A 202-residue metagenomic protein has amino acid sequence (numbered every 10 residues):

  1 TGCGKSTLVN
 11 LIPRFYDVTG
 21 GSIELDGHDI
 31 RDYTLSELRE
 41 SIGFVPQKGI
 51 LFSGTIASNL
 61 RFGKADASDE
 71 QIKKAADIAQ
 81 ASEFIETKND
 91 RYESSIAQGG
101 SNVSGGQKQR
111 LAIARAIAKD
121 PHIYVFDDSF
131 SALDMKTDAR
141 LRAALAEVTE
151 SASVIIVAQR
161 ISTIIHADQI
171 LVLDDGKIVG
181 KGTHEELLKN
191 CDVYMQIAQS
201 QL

Functional and structural regions predicted by a protein language model:
T1-L202: ABC-type nucleotide-binding domain
